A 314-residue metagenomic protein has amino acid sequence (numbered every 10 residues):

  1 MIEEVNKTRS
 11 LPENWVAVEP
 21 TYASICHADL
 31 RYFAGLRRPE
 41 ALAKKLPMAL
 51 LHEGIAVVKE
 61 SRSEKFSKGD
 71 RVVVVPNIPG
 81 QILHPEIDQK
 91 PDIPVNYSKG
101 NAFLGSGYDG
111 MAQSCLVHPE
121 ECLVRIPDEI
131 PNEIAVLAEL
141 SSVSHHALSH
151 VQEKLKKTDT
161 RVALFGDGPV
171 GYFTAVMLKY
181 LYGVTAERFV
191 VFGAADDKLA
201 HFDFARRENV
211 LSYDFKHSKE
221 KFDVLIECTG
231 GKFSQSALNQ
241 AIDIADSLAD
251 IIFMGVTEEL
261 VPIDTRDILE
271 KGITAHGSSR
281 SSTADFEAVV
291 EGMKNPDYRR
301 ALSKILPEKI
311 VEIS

Functional and structural regions predicted by a protein language model:
T8-A23, R37-H84, P127-E129: Glycine-rich beta-strand-centered segment in the early N-terminal region that forms part of a ligand/cofactor-binding
S24, R62, N77, T229-F233 (+1 more regions): Short glycine-/small-residue-rich Rossmann-like dinucleotide-binding loops
E53-I55, D70-R71, C115, D167 (+1 more regions): Residue-level marker of beta-strand positions
P76, M254-E258, S279-S281: Short strand-turn motif at the edge of the Rossmann-like AdoMet-binding core
I78-R161: NAD(P)H dinucleotide-binding glycine-rich loop of Rossmann-like/cofactor-binding domains, especially the beta1-alpha1
I130-F215: Mid-domain Rossmann-like dinucleotide-binding core that forms the NAD(H)/NADP(H) cofactor-binding site
E153-T160, L181-T185, L199, D203-I273: Glycine-rich cofactor phosphate-binding loops and adjacent beta1-alpha1 units of small-molecule cofactor enzyme domains
Y213-D214, N239, T283-S314: C-terminal hydrophobic helical "lid"/dimerization subdomain of Rossmann-like NAD(P)H-dependent oxidoreductases
